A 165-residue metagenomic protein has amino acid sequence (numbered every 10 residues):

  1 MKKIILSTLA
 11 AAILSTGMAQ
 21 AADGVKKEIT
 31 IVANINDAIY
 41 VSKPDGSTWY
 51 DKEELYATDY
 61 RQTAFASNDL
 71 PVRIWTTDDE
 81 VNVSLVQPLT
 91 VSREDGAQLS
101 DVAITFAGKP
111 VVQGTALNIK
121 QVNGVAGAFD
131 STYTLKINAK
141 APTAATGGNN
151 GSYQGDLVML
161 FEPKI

Functional and structural regions predicted by a protein language model:
M1-A21: Gram-negative bacterial Sec-dependent N-terminal signal peptides
I4-I5, I29, V111: Residue-level detector of intrinsically disordered/flexible regions characterized by low predicted structural confidence
A21-G96, G127-I165: N-terminal small/polar-rich segments of proteins
L99-P110: Short, surface-exposed beta-strand/strand-loop-strand elements in extracellular ectodomains
V112-A116, G151: Glycine-centered loop/turn motifs
A116-D130: An anionic, turn-rich surface loop/hairpin at beta-sheet edges that serves as a generic interaction/coordination patch
